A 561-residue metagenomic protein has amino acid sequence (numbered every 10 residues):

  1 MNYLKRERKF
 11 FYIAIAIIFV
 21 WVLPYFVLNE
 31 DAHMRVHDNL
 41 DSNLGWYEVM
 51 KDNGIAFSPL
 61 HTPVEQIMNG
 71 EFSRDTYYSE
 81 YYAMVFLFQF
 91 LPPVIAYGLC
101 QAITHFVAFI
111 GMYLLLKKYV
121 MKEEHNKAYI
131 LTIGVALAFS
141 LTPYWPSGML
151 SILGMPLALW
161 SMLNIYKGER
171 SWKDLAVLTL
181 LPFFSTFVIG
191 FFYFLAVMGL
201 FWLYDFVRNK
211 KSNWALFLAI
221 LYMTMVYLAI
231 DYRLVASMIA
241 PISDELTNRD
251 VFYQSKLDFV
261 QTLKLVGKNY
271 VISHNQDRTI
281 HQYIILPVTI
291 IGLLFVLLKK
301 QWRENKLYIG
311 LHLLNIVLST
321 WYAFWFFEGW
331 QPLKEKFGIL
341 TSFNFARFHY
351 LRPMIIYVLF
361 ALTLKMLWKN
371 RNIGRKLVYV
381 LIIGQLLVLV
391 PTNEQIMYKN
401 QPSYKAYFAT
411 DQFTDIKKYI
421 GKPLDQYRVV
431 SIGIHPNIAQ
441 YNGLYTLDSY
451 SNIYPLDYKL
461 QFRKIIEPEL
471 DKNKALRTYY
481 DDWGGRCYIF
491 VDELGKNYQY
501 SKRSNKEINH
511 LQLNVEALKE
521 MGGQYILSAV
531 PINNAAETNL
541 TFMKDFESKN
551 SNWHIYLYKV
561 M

Functional and structural regions predicted by a protein language model:
M1-Y25: Start-transfer (signal-anchor) and selected internal transmembrane alpha helices of multi-pass inner/ER membrane
I17-F109, G148-M149, Q461: Membrane-interface coil-to-helix junctions
F109-Y119, N126-V207, A219-L234: Membrane-embedded helix bundles of polyisoprenyl
I130, L364-N393: Signature aromatic-anchored transmembrane alpha helix within multi-pass, membrane-resident enzymes that catalyze glycan
T142-M149, G310-V358: Membrane-helix boundary/interfacial segments in multi-pass membrane proteins
L228-F295, A346: Periplasmic/ER-lumenal interhelical loops and adjacent helix-loop junctions in multi-pass membrane proteins
Y283-I316, T363: Hydrophobic, aromatic-rich transmembrane alpha-helices and their immediate juxtamembrane boundary segments
I383-Y454: Extracytoplasmic
